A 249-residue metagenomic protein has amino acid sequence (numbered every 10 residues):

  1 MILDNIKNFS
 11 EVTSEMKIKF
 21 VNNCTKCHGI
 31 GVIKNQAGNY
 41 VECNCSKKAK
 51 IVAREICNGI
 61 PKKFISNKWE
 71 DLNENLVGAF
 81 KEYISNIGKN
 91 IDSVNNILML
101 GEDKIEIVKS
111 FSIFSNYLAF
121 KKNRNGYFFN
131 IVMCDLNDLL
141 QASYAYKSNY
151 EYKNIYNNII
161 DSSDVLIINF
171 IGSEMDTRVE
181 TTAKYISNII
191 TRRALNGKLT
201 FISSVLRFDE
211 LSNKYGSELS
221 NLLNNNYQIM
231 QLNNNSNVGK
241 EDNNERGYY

Functional and structural regions predicted by a protein language model:
M1-E82, K240-Y249: A short, basic N-terminal segment
I2-L3, L139-Y146, S173-Y249: Replace "adjacent to P-loop NTPase cores in ATP/GTP-dependent enzymes" with "adjacent to NTP-binding cores
N75-N95: A short, well-structured juxtamembrane/interface segment
V77-E82, L100-I105, L118-S162, T177-E180: Short glycine-rich substrate-engagement loop in P-loop NTPases that contacts/grips substrate
D92-S112: Walker A/P-loop nucleotide-binding motif
V94-L98, V165, L199-F201: Residue-level preference for the first positions of well-ordered beta-strands
F114-L118, I189: Hydrophobic residues on the short alpha-helix immediately C-terminal to a glycine-rich phosphate/catalytic loop
N169-I171: Walker B catalytic acidic pair
